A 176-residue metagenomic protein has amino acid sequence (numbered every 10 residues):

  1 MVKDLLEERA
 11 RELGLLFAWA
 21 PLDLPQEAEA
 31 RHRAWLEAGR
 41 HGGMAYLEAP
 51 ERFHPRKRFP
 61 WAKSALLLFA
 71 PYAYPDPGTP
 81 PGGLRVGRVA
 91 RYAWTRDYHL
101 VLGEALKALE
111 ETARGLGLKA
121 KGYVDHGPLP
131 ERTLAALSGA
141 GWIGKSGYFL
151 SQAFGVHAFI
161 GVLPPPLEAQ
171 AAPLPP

Functional and structural regions predicted by a protein language model:
M1-P176: Auxiliary alpha/beta "docking" domains used to position bulky ligands
